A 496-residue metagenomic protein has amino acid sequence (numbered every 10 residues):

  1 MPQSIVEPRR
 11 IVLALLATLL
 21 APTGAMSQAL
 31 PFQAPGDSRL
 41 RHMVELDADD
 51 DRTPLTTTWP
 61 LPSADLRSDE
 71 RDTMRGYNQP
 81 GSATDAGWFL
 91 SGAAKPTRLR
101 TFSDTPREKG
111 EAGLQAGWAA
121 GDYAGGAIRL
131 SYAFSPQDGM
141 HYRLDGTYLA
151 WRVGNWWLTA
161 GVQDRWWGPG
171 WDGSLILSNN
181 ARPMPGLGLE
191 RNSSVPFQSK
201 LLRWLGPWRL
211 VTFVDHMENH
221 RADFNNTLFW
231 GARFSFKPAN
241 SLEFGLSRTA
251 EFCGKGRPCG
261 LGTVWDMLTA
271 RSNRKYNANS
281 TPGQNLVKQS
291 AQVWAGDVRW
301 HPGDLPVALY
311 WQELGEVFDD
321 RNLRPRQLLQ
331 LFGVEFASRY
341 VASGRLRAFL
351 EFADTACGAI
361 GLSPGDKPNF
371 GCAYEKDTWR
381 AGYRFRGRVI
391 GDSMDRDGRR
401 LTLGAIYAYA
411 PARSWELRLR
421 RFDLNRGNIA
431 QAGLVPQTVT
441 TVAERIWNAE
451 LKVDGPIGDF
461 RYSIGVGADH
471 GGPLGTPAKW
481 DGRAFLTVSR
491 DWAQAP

Functional and structural regions predicted by a protein language model:
L15, M26-D104: N-terminal periplasmic/intermembrane-space "pro-region" immediately following the signal or transit peptide
P22-G24: N-terminal signal peptide c-region/cleavage motif recognized by signal peptidases
Q33, L55-T56, L99-T105, Q115 (+9 more regions): Outer-membrane beta-barrel domain signature
L55-T57, N78-G87, A119-G126, R152-N155 (+7 more regions): Short loop/turn motifs that connect adjacent beta-strands in outer-membrane beta-barrel proteins
A86-D104, A124-P136, L158-W166, G170-S174 (+7 more regions): Transmembrane beta-strand segments that form the barrel wall of outer-membrane beta-barrel proteins
R107-W204: Well-ordered mid-protein domain cores that form the structural environment of catalytic cofactors
W166, G186-R380, R396-L403, A408 (+2 more regions): Signature for the C-terminal beta-barrel architecture of outer-membrane proteins
G186-L189, F234, G455-I457, K479-P496: Outer-membrane beta-barrel "beta-signal"
